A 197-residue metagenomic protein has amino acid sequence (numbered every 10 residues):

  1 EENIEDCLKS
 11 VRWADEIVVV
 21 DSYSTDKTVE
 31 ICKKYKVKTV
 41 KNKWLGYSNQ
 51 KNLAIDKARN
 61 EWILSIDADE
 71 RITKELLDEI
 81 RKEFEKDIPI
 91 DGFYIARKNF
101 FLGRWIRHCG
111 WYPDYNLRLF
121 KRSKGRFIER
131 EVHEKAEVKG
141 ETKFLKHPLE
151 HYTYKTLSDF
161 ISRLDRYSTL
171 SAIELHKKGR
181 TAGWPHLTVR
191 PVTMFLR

Functional and structural regions predicted by a protein language model:
E1-W13: Short, well-formed alpha-helical segments that are part of the catalytic scaffolds of diverse glycosyltransferases
E2-E5, D26-Y35, E75-L76: Acidic helix N-cap motif at the loop->helix transition within catalytic regions of sugar-transfer enzymes
S10, D21-E30, D67: A conserved acidic beta->alpha catalytic loop
W13, Y35-K36, Y115, V138: Short, structured coil segments at secondary-structure junctions
V29-K57: Conserved donor nucleotide-binding strand/loop of the catalytic core
N42, I66-A68: Cofactor-binding loops of NAD(P)H-dependent oxidoreductases, dominated by short-chain dehydrogenase/reductases
N49-D56, E61-W62, I66, T73-R197: Catalytic-site signature of metal-activated, phosphate-bearing donor transferases, centered on the GT-A/GT-A-like
